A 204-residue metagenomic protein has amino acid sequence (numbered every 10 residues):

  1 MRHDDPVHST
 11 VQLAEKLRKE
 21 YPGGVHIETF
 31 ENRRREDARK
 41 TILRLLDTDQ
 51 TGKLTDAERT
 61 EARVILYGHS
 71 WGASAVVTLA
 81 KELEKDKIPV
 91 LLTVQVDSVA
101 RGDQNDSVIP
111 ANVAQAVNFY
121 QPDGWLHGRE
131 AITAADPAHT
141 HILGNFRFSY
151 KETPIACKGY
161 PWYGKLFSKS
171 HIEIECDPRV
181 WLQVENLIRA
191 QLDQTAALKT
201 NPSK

Functional and structural regions predicted by a protein language model:
M1-A62, L166: Active-site catalytic motif of lipid deacylating hydrolases and related acyltransferases
R2-T10, E31, R35-R39, H69-V76 (+3 more regions): Solvent-exposed, acidic/flexible segments
L17, I42-A134: Serine-dependent carboxylesterase/thioesterase catalytic core of lipase-like alpha/beta-hydrolase/SGNH enzymes
G24-N32, L54-T55, N105-D106, G128-R129 (+1 more regions): Surface-exposed patches in mature extracellular/periplasmic domains of secreted proteins
A111-K204: C-terminal catalytic-base region of ester-bond hydrolases, centering on the histidine of the charge-relay
